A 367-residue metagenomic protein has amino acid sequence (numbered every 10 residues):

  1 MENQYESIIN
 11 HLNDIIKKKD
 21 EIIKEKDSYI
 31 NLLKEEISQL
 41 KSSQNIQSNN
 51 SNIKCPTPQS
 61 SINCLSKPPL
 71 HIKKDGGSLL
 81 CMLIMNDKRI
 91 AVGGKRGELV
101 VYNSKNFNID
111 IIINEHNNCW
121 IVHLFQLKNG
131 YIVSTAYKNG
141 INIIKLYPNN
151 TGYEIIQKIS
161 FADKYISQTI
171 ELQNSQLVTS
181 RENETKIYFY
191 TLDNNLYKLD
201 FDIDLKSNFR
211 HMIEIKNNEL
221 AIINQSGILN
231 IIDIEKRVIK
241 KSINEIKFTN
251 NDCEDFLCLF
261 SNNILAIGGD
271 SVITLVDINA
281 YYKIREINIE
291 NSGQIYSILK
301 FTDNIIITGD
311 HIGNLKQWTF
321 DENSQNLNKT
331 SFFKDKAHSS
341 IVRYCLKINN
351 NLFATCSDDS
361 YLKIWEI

Functional and structural regions predicted by a protein language model:
E2-C81, K88-V100, Y137: Intrinsically disordered, low-complexity acidic/Ser/Thr/Pro-rich linker and tail segments in large eukaryotic scaffolds
P56-P68, N106-I111, N149-I156, N194-L199 (+3 more regions): Beta-strand initiation motifs
L70-L79, N114-I121, I159-I166, D202-F209 (+3 more regions): WD40/WD-repeat beta-propeller blade N-cap
M82, V122-L124, T169-I170, M212-I213 (+3 more regions): Hydrophobic core register within WD40 beta-propeller blades
I90, I132-V133, L177, L220 (+3 more regions): Hydrophobic beta-strand positions that form the internal "hydrophobic ladder" of WD40/Gbeta-like beta-propeller blades
G93-R96, T135-K138, S180-N183, I223-S226 (+3 more regions): Conserved strand-to-loop turn within each blade of WD40 beta-propeller repeats
L99-N103, I141-Y147, I187-Y190, L229-D233 (+3 more regions): WD40-repeat beta-propellers
I341-I367: Blade-level signature of beta-propeller repeat domains, shared across WD40, Kelch, NHL, RCC1 and BNR/Asp-box propellers
